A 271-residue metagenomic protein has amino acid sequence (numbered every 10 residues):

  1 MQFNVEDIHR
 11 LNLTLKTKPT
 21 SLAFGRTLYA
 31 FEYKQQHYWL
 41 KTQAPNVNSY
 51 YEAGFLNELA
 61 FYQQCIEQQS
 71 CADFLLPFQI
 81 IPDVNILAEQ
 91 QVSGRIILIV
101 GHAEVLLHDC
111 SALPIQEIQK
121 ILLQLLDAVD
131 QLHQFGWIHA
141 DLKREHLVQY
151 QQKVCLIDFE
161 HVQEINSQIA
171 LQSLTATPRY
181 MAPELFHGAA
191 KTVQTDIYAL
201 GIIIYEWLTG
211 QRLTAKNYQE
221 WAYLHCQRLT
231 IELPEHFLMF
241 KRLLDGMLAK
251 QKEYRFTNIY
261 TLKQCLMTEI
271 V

Functional and structural regions predicted by a protein language model:
F24-Q63: ATP-binding glycine-rich loop module of kinase domains
F74-G94: Short beta-strand micro-motifs within the conserved protein kinase catalytic domain, predominantly in the N-lobe
Q90-L106: Conserved short submotifs of the Hanks-type protein kinase catalytic core that shape the nucleotide-binding pocket
I121-L122: Activation segment signature within eukaryotic-like protein kinase domains
H133-Q149: Catalytic-loop of the protein kinase fold
L171-E184: Conserved activation segment of eukaryotic-like protein kinases, specifically the C-terminal portion of the activation
D196: Conserved catalytic-loop aspartate of Hanks-type protein kinases
